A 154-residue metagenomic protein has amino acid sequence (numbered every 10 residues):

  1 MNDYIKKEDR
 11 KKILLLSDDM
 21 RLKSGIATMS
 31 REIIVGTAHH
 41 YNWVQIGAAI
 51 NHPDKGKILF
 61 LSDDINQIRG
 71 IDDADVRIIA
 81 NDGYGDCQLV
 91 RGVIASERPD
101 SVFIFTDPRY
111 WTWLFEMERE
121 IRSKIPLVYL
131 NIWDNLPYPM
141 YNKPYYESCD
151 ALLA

Functional and structural regions predicted by a protein language model:
M1-D64, E97, A151: N-terminal subdomain of nucleotide-sugar transferases
L15, L59-A151: Extended catalytic core of nucleotide-activated donor transferases of GT-like folds
